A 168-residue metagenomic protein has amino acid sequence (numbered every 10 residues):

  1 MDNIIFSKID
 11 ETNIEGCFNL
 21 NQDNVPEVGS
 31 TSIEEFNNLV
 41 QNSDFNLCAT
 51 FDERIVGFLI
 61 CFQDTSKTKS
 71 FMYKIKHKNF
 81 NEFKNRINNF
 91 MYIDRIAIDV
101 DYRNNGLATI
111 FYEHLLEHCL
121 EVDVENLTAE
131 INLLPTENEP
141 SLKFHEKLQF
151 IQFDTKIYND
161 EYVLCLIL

Functional and structural regions predicted by a protein language model:
D2-C17: A short beta-loop-alpha structural element at the N-terminal edge of CoA-dependent acyl/N-acetyltransferase catalytic
D2-I4, E53-F58, M91: Glycine-rich phosphate/pyrophosphate-binding loop shared by adenosine-nucleotide-utilizing enzymes
P26-D52, I60: Active-site rim helix/loop that mediates acceptor-substrate recognition in acyltransferases
I60-R95: Conserved acyl-donor/pantetheine-binding loop and adjacent beta-alpha core of acyl/acetyltransferases and related
D94-R103, L133-L134: A short, internal acetyl-CoA/4′-phosphopantetheine-binding micro-motif in the GNAT/acyltransferase core
I98, N104-C119, K147: Conserved acetyl-CoA-binding loop-helix of GNAT-fold acetyltransferases
C119-P135: Conserved GNAT acetyl-CoA-binding A-motif
E130-L133, E146-L164: Conserved catalytic-core motifs of GNAT/GCN5-like acyltransferases
